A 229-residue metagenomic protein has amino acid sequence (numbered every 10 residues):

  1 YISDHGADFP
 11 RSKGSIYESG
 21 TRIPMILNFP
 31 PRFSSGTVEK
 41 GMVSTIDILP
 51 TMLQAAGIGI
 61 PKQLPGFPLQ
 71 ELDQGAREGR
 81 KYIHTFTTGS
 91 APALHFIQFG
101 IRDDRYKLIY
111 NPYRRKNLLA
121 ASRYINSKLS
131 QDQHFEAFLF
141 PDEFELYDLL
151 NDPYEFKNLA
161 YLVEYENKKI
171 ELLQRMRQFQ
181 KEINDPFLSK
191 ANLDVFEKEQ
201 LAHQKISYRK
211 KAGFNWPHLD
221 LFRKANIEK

Functional and structural regions predicted by a protein language model:
A7, A56-E145, I183, Q200-A202: C-terminal cap/loop subdomain of S1 sulfatases and analogous C-terminal strand-loop tails that border
P10-G79, K157: Substrate-binding rim/cap in mid-to-C-terminal beta-strand-loop elements of soluble/periplasmic
R22, L139-E143, L149-N151, L159-K229: Long, internal low-complexity/basic segments
V43-P50, L64-F67, D103, P141-F144 (+4 more regions): A structural signal for well-ordered alpha-helical segments within the folded catalytic domains of diverse enzymes
L49-L53, G57, Q70, Q98 (+3 more regions): Non-transmembrane alpha-helical segments in soluble domains of secreted/periplasmic/extracellular proteins
